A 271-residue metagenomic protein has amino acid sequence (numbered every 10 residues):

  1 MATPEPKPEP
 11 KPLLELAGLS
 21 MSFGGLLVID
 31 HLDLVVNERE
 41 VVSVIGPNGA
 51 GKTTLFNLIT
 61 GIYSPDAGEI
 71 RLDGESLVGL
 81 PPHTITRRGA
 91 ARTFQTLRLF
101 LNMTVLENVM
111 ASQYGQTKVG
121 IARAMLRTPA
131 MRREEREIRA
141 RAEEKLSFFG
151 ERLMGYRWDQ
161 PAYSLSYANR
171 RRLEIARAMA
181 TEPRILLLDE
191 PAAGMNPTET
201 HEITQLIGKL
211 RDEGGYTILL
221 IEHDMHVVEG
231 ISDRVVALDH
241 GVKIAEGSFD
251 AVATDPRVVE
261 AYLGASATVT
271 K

Functional and structural regions predicted by a protein language model:
A2-K271: Glycine-rich phosphate-binding loops of nucleotide-dependent enzymes
